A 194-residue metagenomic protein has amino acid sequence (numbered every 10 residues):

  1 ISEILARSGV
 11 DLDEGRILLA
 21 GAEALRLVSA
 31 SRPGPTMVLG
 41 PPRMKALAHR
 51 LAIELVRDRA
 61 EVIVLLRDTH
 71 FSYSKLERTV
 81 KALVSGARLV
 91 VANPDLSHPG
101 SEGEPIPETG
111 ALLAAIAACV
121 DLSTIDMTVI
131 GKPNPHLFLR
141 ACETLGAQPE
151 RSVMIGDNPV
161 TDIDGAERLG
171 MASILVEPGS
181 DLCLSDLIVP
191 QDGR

Functional and structural regions predicted by a protein language model:
S2-R194: Asp-based, Mg2+/Mn2+-dependent phosphohydrolase catalytic module
